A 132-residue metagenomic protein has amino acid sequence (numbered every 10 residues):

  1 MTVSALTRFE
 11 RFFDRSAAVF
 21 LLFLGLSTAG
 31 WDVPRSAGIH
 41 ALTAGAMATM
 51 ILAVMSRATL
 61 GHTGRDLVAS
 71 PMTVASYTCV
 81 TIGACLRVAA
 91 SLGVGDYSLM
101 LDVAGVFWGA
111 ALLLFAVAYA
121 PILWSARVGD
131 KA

Functional and structural regions predicted by a protein language model:
M1-F13, L22-I39, M50-V74, V88-D102 (+1 more regions): Juxtamembrane membrane-water interface segments of multi-pass membrane proteins, especially cytoplasmic-side
D14-F20, V80-A84: Core segments of transmembrane alpha-helices that mediate helix-helix packing or line hydrophobic substrate/ligand
V19, L42-A48, M72-C79, M100-A110: Physicochemical signature of membrane-embedded alpha-helices that form the seven-helix bundle of GPCRs, emphasizing
